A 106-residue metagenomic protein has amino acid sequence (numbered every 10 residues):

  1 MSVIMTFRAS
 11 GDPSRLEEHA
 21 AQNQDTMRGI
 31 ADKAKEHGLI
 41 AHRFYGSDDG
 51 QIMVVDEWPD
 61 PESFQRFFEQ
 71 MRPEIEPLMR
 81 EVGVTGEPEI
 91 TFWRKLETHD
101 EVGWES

Functional and structural regions predicted by a protein language model:
M1-M53, E57-P73, E81-S106: Short S/T/G/P-rich N-terminal loop/turn motif that feeds into the first structured element of a domain
